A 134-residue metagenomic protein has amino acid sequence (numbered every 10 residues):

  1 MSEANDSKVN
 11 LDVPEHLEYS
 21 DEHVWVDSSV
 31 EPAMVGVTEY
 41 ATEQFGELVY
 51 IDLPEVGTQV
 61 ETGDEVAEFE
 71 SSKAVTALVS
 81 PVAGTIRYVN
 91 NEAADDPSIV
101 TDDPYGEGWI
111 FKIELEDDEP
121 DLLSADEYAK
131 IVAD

Functional and structural regions predicted by a protein language model:
S2-E65, S98, D102-D134: Acidic, low-complexity mobile loops and tails
E18, D52, E70, V75-S80: Small beta-strand-rich domains/subdomains or short beta-sheet motifs embedded in larger alpha/beta proteins
H23, F69, L78, A83-I86: Conserved hydrophobic positions within beta-strands
V26-S28, S72, V89-E92: Residue-level recognition of beta-strand microenvironments
A41, A74, A94-D95: A short acidic/small-residue loop/turn micro-motif
A83-Y88, D95, T101: Charged, amphipathic alpha-helical coiled-coil/dimerization segments
